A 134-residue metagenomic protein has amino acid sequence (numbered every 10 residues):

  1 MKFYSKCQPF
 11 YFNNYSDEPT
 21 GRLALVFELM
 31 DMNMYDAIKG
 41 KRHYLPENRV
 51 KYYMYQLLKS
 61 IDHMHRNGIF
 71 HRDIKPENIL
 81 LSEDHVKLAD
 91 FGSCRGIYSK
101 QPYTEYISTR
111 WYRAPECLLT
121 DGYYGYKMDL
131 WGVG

Functional and structural regions predicted by a protein language model:
K6-G21, D31: Short beta-strand micro-motifs within the conserved protein kinase catalytic domain, predominantly in the N-lobe
L29-K39: Structural motif in protein kinase domains
Y53-M54: Activation segment signature within eukaryotic-like protein kinase domains
H65-L81: Catalytic-loop of the protein kinase fold
K87-D90: Pre-DFG segment of protein kinase catalytic domains
Y103-C117: Conserved activation segment of eukaryotic-like protein kinases, specifically the C-terminal portion of the activation
C117-K127: Conserved end of the kinase activation segment
